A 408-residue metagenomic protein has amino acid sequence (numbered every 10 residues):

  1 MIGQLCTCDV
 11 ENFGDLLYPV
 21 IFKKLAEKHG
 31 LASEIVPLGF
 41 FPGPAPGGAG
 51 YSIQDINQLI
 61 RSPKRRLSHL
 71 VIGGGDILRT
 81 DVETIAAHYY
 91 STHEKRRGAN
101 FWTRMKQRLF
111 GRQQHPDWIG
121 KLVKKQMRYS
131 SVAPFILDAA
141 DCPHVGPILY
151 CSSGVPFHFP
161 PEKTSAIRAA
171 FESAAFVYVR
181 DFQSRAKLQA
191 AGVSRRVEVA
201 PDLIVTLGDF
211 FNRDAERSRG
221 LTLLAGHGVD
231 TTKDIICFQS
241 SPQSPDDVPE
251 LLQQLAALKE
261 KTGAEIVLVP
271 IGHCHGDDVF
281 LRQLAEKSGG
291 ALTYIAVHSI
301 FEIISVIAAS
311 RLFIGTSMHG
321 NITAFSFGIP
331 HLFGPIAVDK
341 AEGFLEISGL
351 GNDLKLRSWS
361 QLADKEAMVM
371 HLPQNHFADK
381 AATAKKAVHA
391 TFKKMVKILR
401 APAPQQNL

Functional and structural regions predicted by a protein language model:
M1-L408: Active-site anion-handling motifs in enzyme catalytic cores
